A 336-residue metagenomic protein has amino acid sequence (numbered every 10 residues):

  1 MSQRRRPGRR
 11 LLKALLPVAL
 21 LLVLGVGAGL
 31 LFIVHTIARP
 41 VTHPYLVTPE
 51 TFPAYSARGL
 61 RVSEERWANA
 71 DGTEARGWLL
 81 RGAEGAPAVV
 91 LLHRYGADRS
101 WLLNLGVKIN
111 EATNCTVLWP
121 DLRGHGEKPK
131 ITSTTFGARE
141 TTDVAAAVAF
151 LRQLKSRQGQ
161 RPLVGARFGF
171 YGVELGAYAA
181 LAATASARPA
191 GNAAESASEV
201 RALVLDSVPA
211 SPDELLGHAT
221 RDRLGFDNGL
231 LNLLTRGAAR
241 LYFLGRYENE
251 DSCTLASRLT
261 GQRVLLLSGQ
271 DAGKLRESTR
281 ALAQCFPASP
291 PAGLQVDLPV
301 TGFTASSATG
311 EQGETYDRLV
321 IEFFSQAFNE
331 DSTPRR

Functional and structural regions predicted by a protein language model:
L11-W67: An N-terminal hydrophobic leader/cap segment in hydrolases
W67, R76-W78, P212, G237-R335: Serine-hydrolase catalytic core
A86-R94: Short beta-strand element of the alpha/beta-hydrolase
Y95-K108: The serine-hydrolase catalytic nucleophile loop
N110-P129: Conserved alpha/beta-hydrolase
T134-P162: Alpha/beta-hydrolase active-site loop
G159-E174: Alpha/beta-hydrolase fold nucleophile elbow
A185-G245, S257: Hydrolase active-site cap/lid region
